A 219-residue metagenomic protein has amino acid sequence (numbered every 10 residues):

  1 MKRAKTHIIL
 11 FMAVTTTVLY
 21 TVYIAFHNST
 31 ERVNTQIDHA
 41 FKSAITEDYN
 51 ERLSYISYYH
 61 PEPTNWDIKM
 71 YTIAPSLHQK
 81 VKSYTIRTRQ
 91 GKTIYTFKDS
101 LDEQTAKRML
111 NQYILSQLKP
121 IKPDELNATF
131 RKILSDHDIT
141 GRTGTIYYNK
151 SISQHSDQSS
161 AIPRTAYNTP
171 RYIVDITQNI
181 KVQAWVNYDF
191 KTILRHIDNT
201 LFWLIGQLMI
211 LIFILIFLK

Functional and structural regions predicted by a protein language model:
R3-V22: Extreme N-terminal signal-anchor transmembrane helix of membrane signaling/transducer proteins, especially in bacteria
T15, L19, Q207-L215: Hydrophobic core of alpha-helical transmembrane segments in multi-pass integral membrane proteins
T17-T35: N-terminal membrane-insertion alpha helix
A25-F26, I212-K219: Juxtamembrane or sensor-core-proximal signal-transducing alpha helices that couple sensory domains to cytosolic
E31-D189: The feature marks either
T192-R195, K219: Eukaryotic intrinsically disordered, low-complexity regions
L194-I212: N-terminal membrane-entry
